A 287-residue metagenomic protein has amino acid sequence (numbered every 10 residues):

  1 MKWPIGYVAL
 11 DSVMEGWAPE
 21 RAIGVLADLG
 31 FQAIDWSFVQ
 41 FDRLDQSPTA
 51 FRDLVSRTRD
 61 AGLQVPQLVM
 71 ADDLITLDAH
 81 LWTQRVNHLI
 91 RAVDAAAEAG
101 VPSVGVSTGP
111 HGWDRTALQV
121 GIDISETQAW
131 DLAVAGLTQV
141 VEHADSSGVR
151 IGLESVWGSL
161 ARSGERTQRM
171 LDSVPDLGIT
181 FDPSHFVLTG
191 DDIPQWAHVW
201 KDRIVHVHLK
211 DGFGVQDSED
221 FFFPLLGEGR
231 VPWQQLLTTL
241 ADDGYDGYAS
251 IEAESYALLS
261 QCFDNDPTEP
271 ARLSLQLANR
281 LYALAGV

Functional and structural regions predicted by a protein language model:
M1-G6, D11-G30, T138, S146 (+2 more regions): Histidine-acidic metal/acid-base catalytic patches
M1-L10, P66-T76, G112-V120: N-terminal small/glycine-rich loop or linker at the start of catalytic domains across soluble metabolic enzymes
A18-R21, R57-D60, D78-G178, L188 (+1 more regions): Active-site acidic/histidine proton-transfer and metal-coordination neighborhood in alpha/beta enzyme cores
V25, L29-Q46, V69-D72: N-terminal substrate-binding region of glycoside hydrolase catalytic domains
Q32-A33, Q64, P102, R150 (+1 more regions): Residue-level detector of anion-binding/catalytic polar loops
D35, Q67-V69, G105, G152 (+3 more regions): Conserved beta-strand positions in the central sheet of alpha/beta enzyme cores
D35-T58, T108-R115: Glycine-rich, proline-tolerant flexible connector loops at the mouths of alpha/beta enzymes
Q40-D42, D73-D78, W113-A117, D123 (+2 more regions): A short acidic, helix-capping loop that chelates divalent metal ions and anchors anionic groups
